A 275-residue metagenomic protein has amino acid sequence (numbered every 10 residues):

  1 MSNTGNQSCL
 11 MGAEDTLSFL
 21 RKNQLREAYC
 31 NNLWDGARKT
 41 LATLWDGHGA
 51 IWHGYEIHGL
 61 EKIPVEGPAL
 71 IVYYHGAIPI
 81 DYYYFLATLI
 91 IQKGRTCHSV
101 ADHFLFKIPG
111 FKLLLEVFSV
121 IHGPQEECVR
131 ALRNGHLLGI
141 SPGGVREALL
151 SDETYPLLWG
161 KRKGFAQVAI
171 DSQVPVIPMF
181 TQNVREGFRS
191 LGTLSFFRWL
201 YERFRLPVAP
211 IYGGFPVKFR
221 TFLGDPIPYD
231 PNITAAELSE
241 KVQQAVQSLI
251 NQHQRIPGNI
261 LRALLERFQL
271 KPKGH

Functional and structural regions predicted by a protein language model:
S2-A37, R130-H275: Non-catalytic C-terminal accessory region of glycerolipid acyltransferases and related lyso-lipid remodeling enzymes
S2-T88, K93-S119, G123-E126, L194 (+1 more regions): Membrane-anchoring hydrophobic helices of lipid-metabolizing enzymes
